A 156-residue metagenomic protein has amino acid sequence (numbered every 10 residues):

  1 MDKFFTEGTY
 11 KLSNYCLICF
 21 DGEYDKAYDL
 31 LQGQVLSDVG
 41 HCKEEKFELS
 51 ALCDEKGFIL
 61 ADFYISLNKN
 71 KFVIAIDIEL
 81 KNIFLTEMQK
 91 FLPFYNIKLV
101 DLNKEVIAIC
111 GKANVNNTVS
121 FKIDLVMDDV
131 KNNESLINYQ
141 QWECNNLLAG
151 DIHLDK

Functional and structural regions predicted by a protein language model:
M1-K156: Basic, glycine/lysine-rich polyanion-binding surfaces/domains
